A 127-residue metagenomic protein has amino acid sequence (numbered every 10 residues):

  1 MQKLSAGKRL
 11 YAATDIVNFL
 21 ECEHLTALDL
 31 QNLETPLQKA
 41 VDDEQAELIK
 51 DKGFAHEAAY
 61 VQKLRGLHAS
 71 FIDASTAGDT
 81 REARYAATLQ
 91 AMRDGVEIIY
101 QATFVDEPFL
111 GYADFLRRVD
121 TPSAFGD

Functional and structural regions predicted by a protein language model:
M1-F125: Metal-dependent nuclease catalytic cores that hydrolyze phosphodiester bonds in DNA/RNA, characterized by
